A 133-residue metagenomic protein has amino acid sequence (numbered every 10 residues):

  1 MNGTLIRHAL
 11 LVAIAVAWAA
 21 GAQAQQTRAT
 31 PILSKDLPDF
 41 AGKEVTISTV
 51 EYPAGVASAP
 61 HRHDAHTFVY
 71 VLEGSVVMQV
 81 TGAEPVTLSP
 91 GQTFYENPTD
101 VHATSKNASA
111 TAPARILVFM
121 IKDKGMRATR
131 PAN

Functional and structural regions predicted by a protein language model:
N2-T46, Q79, F94-Y95, P113 (+1 more regions): A short, N-terminal "cap"/entry segment at the start of jelly-roll beta-barrel domains of the cupin/DSBH fold
L33-A65: N-terminal targeting signals for Sec/Tat export/insertion, comprising classic cleavable signal peptides
L37-A41, Y52-P53, G82-T99: Short acidic-glycine-tyrosine-enriched beta hairpin
G42-I47, H66, A83, T99 (+1 more regions): Extracytoplasmic
P60, M78-Q79, E96, H102-S109: Short beta-strand His + acidic residue motifs that chelate non-heme Fe in jelly-roll/DSBH and cupin folds
A65-G82, P90-Q92: Glycine- and acidic-residue-biased ligand/ion/polar-headgroup-sensing regions
P85, D100-G125: Ligand-binding loop in jelly-roll beta-barrel domains
